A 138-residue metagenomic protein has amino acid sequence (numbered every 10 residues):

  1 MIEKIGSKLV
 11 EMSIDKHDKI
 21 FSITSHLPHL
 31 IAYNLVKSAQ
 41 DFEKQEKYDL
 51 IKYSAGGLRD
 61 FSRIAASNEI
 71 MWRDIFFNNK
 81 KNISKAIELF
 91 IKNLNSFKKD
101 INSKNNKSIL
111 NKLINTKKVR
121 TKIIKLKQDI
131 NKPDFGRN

Functional and structural regions predicted by a protein language model:
M1-D60: Internal alpha-helical scaffold of NAD(P)-dependent oxidoreductase catalytic cores
S22, H26, L89, N115-K118: Charged, amphipathic alpha-helical oligomerization/scaffolding segments
K37-Q40, S62, S103-N105, D129: Short, surface-exposed, polar/charged, turn-prone segments marking secondary-structure boundaries
K47-N115: Interdomain hinge/lid region at the active-site interface of Rossmann-like NAD(P)-dependent oxidoreductases
K92, N102, S108-N138: Contiguous C-terminal substrate-recognition/catalytic subdomains in enzyme active sites
